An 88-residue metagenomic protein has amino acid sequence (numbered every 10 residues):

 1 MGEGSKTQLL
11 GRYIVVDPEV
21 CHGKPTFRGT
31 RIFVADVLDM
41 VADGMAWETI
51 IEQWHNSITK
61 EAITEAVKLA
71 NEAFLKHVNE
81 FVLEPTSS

Functional and structural regions predicted by a protein language model:
M1-E3: Hydrophobic packing positions characteristic of elongated beta-solenoid/beta-helix-type spike/fiber shafts
S5-K6, E65: Terminal low-complexity, poorly structured segments
Q8-T49: A short, structured beta-strand/loop element
F33-S88: Long, charge-rich, low-complexity alpha-helical segments
